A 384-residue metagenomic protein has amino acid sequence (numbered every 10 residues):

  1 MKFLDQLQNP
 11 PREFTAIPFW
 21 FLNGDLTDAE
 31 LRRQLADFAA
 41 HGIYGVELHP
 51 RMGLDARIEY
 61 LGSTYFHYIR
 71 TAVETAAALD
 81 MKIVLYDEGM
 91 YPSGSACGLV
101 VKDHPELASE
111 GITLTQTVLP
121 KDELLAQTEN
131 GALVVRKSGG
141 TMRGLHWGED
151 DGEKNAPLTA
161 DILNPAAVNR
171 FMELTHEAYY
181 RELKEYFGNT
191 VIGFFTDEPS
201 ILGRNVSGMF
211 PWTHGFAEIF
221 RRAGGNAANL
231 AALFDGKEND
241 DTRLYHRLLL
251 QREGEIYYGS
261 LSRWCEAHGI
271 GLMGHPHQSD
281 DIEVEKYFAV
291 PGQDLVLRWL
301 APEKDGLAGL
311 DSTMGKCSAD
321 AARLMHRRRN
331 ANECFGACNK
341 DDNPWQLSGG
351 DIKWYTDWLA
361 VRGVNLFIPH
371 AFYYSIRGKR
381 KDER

Functional and structural regions predicted by a protein language model:
M1-P10, L31-Y44, V206-D240, I282-F288 (+1 more regions): Conserved oxyanion/phosphate-binding beta-strand-loop segments in alpha/beta enzyme cores
T15-T27, H49-I69, L99-L107, D151-Y179 (+5 more regions): The substrate-binding groove and active-site-proximal loops of carbohydrate-active enzymes, especially glycoside
W20, F38, A76, F194 (+2 more regions): Conserved, mostly hydrophobic/aromatic
E30-R51, Y68-T75, K82, D281-I282 (+3 more regions): Catalytic domains of carbohydrate-active enzymes, especially glycoside hydrolases
P50-E173, K184-E185: Acidic/aromatic-lined carbohydrate-recognition and catalytic surfaces of CAZymes acting on diverse glycans
L61-G62, P92-D122, T128, P199-L233 (+2 more regions): Aromatic- and acidic-residue-enriched segments that line the glycan-binding/catalytic groove of carbohydrate-active
P92-C97, H268-R384: Hydrophobic targeting/anchoring helices
N130-G140, L145-E149, E153, N189 (+1 more regions): Active-site-proximal, well-structured secondary-structure segments within enzyme catalytic domains
